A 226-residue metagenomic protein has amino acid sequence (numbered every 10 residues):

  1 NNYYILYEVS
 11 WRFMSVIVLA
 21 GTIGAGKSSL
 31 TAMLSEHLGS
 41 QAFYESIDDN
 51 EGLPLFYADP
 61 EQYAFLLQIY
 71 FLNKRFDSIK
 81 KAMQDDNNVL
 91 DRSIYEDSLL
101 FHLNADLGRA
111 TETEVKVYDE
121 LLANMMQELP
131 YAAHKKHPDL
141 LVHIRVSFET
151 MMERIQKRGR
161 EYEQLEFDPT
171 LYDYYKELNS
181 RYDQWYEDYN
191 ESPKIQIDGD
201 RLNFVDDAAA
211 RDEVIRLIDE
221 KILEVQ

Functional and structural regions predicted by a protein language model:
L19: Hydrophobic anchor at the beta1->P-loop junction of P-loop NTPases
T22: P-loop (Walker A) phosphate-binding loop of NTP-binding proteins
K27: Conserved lysine of the Walker
L30, L34: Hydrophobic positions on the alpha1 helix immediately C-terminal to the Walker A/P-loop
E36-R75, F101-L103: Conserved substrate/cofactor phosphate-moiety recognition/catalytic segment in nucleotide-dependent phosphotransferases
R75-Y118: A basic- and aromatic-enriched beta-loop-alpha substructure that forms the phosphate/nucleotide- and DNA/RNA-contacting
L100-R181: A glycine- and Lys/Arg-enriched "phosphate-lid" helix/loop adjacent to the NTP-binding pocket of small-molecule kinases
Q156-Q226: NTP-dependent small-molecule kinase module
